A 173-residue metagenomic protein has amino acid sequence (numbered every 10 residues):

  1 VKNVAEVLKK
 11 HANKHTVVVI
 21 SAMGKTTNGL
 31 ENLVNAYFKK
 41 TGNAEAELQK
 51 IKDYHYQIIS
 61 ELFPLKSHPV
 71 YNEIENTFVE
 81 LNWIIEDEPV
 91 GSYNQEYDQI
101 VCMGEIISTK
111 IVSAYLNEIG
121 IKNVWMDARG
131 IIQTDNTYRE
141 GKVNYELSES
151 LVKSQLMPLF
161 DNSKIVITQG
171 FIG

Functional and structural regions predicted by a protein language model:
V1-G173: Nucleotide/pyrophosphate-binding catalytic subdomain
